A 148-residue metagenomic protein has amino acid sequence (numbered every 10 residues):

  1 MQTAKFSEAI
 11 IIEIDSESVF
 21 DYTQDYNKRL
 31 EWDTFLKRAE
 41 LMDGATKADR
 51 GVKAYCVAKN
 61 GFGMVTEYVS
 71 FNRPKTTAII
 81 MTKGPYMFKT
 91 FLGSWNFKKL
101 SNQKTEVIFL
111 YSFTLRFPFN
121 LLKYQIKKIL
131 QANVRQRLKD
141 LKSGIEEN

Functional and structural regions predicted by a protein language model:
M1-D43: Hydrophobic ligand-binding cavity/cleft-lining segments
I11, E40-Y86, L92, E106 (+1 more regions): Glycine-rich portal/gate segments that line the openings of hydrophobic small-molecule binding cavities
E17-D21, N102, K139, S143: Replace "anionic and nucleotidyl ligands
Y22-Q24, R50-A54, T90-L100: Short, mixed-charge, low-aromatic patches
R29, T66, F109-Y111: Polar/charged side chains located within well-ordered beta-strands of beta-rich proteins
R38-M42, G51, K99, I126-I129: Juxtamembrane/interface motifs at transmembrane-helix termini
T82-A132, Q136, E147: Beta-strand/loop substructures that line and gate deep hydrophobic ligand-binding cavities in soluble
